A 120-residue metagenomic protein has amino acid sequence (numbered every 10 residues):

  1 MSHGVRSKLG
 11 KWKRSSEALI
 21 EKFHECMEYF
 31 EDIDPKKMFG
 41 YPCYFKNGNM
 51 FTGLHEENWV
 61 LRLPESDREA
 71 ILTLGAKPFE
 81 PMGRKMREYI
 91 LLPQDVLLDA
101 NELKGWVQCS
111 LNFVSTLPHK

Functional and structural regions predicted by a protein language model:
M1-K120: Charge-dense, helix-prone N-terminal extensions
